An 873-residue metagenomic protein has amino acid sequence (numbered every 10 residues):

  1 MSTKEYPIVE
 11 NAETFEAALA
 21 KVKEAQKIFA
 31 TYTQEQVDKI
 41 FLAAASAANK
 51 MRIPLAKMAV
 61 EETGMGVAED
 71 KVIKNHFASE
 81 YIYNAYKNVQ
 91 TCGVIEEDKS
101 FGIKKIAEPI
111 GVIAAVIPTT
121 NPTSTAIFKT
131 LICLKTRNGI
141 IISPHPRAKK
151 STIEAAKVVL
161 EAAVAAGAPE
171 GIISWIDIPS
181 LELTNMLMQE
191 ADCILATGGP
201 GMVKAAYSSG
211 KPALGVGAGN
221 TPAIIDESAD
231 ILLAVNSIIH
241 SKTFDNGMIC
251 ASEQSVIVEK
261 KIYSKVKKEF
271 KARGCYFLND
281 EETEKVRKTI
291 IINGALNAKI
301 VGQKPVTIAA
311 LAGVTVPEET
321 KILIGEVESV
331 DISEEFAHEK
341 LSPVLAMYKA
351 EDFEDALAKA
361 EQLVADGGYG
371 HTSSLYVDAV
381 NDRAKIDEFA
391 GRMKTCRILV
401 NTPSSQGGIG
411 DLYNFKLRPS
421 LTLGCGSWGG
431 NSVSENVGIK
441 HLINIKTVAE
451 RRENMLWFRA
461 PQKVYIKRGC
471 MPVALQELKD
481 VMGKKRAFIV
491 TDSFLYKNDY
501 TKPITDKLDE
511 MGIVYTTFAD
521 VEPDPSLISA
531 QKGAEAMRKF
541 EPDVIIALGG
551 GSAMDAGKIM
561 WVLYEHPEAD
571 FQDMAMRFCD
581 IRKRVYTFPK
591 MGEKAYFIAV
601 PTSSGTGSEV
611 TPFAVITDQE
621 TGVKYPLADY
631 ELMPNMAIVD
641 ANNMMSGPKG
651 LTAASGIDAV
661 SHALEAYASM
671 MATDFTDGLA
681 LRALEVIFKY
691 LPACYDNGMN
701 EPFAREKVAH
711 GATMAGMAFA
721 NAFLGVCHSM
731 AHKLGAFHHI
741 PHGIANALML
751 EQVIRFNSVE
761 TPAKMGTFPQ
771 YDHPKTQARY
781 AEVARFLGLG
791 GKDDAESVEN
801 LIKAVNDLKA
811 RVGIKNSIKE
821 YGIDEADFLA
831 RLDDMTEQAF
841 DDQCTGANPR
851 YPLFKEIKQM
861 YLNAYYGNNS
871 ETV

Functional and structural regions predicted by a protein language model:
S2, I8-N11, I127, V203-D331 (+2 more regions): ALDH superfamily catalytic-core signature
S2-K104, I132, A272: N-terminal Rossmann-like NAD(P)+-binding subdomain of aldehyde/semialdehyde dehydrogenases
A30, V314-T315, E319-N454: Conserved C-terminal structural/oligomerization subdomain of aldehyde/semialdehyde dehydrogenase
N84, Q90, A155, I528-N642: Glycine/threonine-rich beta-strand-loop-alpha-helix active-site module that forms ligand/phosphate-binding
V94-L233: Rossmann-like NAD(P) dinucleotide-binding subdomain of oxidoreductase/dehydrogenase enzymes
S264, A272, V610-A722: Carboxylate- and glycine-rich phosphate/diphosphate-binding segment that chelates Mg2+/Mn2+
L456-V544, I818-K819: ATP/NTP phosphate-donor binding region
F737-I740, I744-D827: Gly/Pro-rich interdomain helix-loop hinge
